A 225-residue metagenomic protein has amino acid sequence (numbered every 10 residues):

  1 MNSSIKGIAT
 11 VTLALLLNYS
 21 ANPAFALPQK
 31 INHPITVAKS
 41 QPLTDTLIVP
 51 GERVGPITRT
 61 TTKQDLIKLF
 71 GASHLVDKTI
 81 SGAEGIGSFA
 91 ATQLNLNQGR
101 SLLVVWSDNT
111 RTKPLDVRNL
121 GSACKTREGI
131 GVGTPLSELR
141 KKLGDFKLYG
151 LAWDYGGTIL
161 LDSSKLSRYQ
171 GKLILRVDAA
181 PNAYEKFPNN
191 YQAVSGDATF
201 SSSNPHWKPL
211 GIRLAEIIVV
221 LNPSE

Functional and structural regions predicted by a protein language model:
M1-A9, Y19-A21: Bacterial N-terminal signal peptides that target proteins for export
N22-Y155, S164-K165, L173, Y184 (+1 more regions): Short helix/turn-capping signatures at newly exposed starts of structured segments
L175-P181: Short, solvent-exposed beta-strand-terminating loops
